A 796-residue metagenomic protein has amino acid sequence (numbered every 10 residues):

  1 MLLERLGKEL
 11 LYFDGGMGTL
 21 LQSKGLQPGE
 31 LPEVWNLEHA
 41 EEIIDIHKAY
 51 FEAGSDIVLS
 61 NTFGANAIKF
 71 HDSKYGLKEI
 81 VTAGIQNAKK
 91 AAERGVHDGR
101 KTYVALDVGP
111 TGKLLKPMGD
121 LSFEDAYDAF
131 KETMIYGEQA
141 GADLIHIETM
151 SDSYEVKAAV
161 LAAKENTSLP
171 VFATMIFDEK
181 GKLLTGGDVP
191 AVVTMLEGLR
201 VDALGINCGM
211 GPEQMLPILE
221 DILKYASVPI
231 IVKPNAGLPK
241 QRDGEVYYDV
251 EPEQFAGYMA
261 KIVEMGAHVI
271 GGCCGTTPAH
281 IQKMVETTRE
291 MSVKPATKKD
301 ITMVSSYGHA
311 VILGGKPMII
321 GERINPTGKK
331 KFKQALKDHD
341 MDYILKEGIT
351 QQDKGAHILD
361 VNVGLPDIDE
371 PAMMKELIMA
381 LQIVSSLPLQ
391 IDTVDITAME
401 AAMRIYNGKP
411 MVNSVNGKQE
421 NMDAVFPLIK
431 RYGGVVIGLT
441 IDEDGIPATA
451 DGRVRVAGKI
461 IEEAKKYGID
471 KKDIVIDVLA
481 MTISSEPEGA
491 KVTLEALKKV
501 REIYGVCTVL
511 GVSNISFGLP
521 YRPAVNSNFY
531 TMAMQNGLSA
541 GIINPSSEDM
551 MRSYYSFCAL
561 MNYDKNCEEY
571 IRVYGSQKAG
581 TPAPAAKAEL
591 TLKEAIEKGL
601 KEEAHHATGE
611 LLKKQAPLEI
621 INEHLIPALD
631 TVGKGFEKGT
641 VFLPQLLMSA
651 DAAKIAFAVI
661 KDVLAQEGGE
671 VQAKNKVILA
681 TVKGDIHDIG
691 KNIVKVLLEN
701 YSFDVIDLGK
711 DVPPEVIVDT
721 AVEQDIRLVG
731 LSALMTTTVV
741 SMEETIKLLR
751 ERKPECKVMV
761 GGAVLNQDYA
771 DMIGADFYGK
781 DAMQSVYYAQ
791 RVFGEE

Functional and structural regions predicted by a protein language model:
M1-V475, M481-E796: Domain-level signal for soluble alpha/beta catalytic cores
